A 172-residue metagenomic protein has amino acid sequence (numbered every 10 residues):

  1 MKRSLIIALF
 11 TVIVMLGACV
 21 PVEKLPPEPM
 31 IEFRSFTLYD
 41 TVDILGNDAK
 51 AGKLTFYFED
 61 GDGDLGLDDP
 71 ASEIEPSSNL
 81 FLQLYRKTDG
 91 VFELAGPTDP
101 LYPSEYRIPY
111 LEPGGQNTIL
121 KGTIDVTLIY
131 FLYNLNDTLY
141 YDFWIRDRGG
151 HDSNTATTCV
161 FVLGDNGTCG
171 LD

Functional and structural regions predicted by a protein language model:
M1-L5, F10: Positively charged n-region of N-terminal signal peptides that target proteins for export
T11-V12, W144: N-terminal hydrophobic or amphipathic segments with adjacent small-residue motifs that include Sec signal peptides
M15-A18: C-terminal motif of bacterial Sec signal peptides marking the signal peptidase cleavage site
V20-E23: Bacterial signal peptide processing site
E28-D172: First exposed extracellular module after export/assembly in secreted or surface-exposed proteins
